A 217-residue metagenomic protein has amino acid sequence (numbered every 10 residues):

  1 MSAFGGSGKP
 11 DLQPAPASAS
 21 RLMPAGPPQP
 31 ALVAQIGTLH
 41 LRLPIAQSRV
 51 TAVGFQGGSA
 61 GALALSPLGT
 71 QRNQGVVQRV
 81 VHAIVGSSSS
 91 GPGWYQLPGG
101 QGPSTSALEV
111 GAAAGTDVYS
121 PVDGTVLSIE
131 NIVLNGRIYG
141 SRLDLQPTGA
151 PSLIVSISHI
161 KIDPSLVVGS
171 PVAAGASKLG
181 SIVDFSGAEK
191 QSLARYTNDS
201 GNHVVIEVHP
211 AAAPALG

Functional and structural regions predicted by a protein language model:
M1-D117, P121, A215-L216: Polar/charged, compositionally biased leader and regulatory segments
G99, N131-G136, A194-R195: Short linear motifs in intrinsically disordered
G100-G111, D144-L145, G149-D163, V208: Small beta-barrel nucleic-acid-binding modules, principally OB-folds
S104-S106, A114-T116, V122-T125, Y139-S141 (+2 more regions): Envelope-exposed proteins and targeting segments
A107, Y119, L127-S128, A173 (+1 more regions): Hydrophobic beta-strand signal
G115-T116, I129, V167-V168: Short loop/turn microsegments at loop-to-beta-strand junctions
P121-K161: Zn2+-dependent peptidoglycan hydrolase active-site motif and core
I138-Q146, I162-G217: Conserved, short, structured surface segments that act as functional micro-motifs
